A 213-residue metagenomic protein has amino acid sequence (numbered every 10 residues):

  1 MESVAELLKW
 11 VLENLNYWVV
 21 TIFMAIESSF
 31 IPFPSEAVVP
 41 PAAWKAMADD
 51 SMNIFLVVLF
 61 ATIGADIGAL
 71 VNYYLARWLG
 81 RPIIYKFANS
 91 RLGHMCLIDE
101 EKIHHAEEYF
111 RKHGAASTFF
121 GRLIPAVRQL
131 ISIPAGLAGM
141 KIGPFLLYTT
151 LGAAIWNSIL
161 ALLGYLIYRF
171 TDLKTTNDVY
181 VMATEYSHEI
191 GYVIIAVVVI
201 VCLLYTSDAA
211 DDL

Functional and structural regions predicted by a protein language model:
M1-W18: Helix-loop-helix hairpins and the membrane-proximal interhelical loops of multi-pass alpha-helical transport proteins
E13-T62, H104-Y168, S207: Hydrophobic alpha-helical membrane segments of integral membrane proteins
S51-I98, L163-G164: Membrane helix-loop-helix hairpins that form the core translocation module of multi-pass transporters
R169-T175: Juxtamembrane amphipathic/hinge helix adjacent to a transmembrane helix
V179-Y192: Interfacial loop-to-helix junctions that mark the boundaries of transmembrane helices in multi-pass membrane
G191-L204: Hydrophobic core of alpha-helical transmembrane segments in multi-pass integral membrane proteins
Y205-D212: Conserved small/polar residues in nucleotide/adenosyl-binding loops
